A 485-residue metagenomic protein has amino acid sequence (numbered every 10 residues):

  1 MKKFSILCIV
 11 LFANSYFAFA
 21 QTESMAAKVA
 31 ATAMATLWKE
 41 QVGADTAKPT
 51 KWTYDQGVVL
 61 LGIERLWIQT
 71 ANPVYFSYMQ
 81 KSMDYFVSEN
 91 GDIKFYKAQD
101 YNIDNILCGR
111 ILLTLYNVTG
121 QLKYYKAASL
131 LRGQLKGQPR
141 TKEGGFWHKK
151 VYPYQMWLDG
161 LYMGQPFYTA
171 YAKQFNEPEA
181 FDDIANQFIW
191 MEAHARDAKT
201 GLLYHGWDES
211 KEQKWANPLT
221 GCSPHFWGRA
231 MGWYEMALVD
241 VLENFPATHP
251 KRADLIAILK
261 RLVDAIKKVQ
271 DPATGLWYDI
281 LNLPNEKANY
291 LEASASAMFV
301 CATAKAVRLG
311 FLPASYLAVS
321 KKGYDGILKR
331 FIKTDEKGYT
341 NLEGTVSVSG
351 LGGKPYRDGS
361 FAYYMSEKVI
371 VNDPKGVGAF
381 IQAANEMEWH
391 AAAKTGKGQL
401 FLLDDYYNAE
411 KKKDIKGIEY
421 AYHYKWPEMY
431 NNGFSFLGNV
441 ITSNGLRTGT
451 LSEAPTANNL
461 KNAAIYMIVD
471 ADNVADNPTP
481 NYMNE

Functional and structural regions predicted by a protein language model:
M1-T22: Bacterial Sec-dependent N-terminal signal peptides
T22-G43, S77-F95, K126-G145, P178-W207 (+3 more regions): Long, well-ordered core segments of solenoidal/helical folds
T22-G57, L66-M79, Y85-N105, G109 (+5 more regions): CBM-like carbohydrate-recognition segments
P49-F86, Y422, E428-S435, N439-L451: N-terminal, post-signal-peptide region of Sec/Tat-exported proteins
L66, Y85-F86, V241, P284 (+5 more regions): Solvent-exposed loop/turn segments at secondary-structure junctions within structured extracellular/periplasmic domains
Y171-D182, V241-A253, A306-A314: Inter-helical turn/loop segments and adjacent helix faces that build the functional surface of alpha-helical bundle
E235-P284, A288: Oxyanion-binding "anion nests"
A393-E485: Short, surface-exposed patches at the edges or C-terminal ends of soluble domains, predominantly
